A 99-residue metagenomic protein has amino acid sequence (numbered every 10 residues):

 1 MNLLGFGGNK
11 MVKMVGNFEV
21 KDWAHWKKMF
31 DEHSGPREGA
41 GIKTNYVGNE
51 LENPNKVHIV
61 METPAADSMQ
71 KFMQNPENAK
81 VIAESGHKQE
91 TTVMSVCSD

Functional and structural regions predicted by a protein language model:
N2-D99: Short S/T/G/P-rich N-terminal loop/turn motif that feeds into the first structured element of a domain
